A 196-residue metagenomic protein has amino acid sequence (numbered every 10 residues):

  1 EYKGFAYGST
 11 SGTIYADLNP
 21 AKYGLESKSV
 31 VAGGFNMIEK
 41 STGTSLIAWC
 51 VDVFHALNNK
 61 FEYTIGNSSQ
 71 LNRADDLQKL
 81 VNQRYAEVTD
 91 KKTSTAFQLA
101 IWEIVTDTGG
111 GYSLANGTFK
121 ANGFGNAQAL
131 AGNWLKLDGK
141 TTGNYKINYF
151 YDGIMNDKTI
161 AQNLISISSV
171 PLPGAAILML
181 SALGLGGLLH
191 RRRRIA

Functional and structural regions predicted by a protein language model:
E1-S168: Short, surface-exposed polybasic-aromatic patches that bind anionic ligands, especially phosphate groups
P171-H190: A short, hydrophobic C-terminal helix/tail in secreted or cell-surface proteins
R193-A196: Short, charged juxtamembrane terminal tails flanking transmembrane helices
